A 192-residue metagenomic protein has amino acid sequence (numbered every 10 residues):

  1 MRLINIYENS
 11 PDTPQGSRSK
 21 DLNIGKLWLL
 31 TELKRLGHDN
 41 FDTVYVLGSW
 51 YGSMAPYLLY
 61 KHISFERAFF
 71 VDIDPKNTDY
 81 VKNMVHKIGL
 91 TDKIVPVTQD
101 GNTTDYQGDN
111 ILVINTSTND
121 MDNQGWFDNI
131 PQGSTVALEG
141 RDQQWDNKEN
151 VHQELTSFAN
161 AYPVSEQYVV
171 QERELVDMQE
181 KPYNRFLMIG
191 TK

Functional and structural regions predicted by a protein language model:
M1-N40: S-adenosyl-L-methionine
D39-G52: Conserved class I S-adenosyl-L-methionine
F41, D109-N110, G133: Local beta-strand N-terminus motif with an aromatic residue
Y51-S64: Conserved SAM-binding loop of SAM-dependent methyltransferases across substrates and taxa, primarily the Class I
E66-I73: Conserved SAM-binding motif I beta-strand of class I
K76-N110: S-adenosyl-L-methionine
D109-Q124, D142: A short SAM/SAH-binding and catalytic strip from SAM-dependent methyltransferases
N123-M188: C-terminal substrate-binding/active-site "lid" region of AdoMet-derived donor-dependent transferases
